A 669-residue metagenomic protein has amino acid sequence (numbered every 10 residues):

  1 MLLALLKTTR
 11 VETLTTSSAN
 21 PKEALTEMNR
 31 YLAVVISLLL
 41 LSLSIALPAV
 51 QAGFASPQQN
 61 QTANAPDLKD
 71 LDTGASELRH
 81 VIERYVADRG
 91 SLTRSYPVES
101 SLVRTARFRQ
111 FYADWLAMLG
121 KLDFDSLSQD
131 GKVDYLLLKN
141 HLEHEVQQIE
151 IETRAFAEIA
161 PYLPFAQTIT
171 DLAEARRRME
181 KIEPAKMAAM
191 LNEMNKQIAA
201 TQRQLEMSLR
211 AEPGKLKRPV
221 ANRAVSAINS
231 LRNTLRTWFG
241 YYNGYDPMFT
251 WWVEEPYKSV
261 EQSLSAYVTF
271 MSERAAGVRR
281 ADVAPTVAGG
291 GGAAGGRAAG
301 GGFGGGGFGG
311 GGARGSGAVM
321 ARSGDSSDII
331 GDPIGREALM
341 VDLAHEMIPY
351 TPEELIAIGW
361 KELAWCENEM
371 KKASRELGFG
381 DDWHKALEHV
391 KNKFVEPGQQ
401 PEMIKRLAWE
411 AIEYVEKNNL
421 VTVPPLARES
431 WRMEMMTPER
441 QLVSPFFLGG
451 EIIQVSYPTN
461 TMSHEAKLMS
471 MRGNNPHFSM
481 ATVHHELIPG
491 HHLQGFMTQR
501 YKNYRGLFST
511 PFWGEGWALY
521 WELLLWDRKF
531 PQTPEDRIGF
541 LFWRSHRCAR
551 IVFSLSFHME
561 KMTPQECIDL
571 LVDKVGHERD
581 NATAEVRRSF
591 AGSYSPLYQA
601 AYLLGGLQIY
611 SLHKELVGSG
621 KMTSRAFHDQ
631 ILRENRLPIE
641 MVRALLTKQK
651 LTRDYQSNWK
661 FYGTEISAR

Functional and structural regions predicted by a protein language model:
K7-T8: Polybasic, lysine-rich low-complexity intrinsically disordered segments
T13-L14, S18-A19: Short, low-complexity intrinsically disordered segments enriched in A/P/G/S/L with frequent Arg, especially at protein
E27-Y31: Positively charged n-region of N-terminal signal peptides that target proteins for export
V34-P48: Bacterial N-terminal signal peptides
G53-R669: N-terminal maturation segment of proteins
